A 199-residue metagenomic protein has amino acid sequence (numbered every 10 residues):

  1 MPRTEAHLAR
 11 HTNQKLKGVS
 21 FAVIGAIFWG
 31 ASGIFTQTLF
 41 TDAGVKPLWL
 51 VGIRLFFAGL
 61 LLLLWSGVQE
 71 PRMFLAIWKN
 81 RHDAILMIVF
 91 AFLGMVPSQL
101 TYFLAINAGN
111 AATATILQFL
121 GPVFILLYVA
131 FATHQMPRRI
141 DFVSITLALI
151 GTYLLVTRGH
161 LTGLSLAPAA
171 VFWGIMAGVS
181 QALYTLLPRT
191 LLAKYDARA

Functional and structural regions predicted by a protein language model:
P2-G52, G163-T190, Y195: Glycine-/small-residue-enriched transmembrane alpha-helix faces in small-molecule transporters and effluxers
G18-V23, N80-V89, P137-I150, A170-V171 (+1 more regions): Cytoplasmic-side transmembrane-helix entry/capping segments in multi-pass membrane proteins
A26, L55-G59, F119-V123, I145-A148 (+1 more regions): Residue-level recognition of pore/gate-forming positions within transmembrane alpha-helices of multi-pass
F28, Q69-A112, L154: Specific transmembrane alpha-helical segments of multi-pass solute transporters/efflux pumps, especially DMT/EamA
G30, I34, F56, A91-V96 (+4 more regions): Hydrophobic/small/kink-forming positions within alpha-helical transmembrane segments of polytopic membrane proteins
A43-V45, G109, Q135-P137, Y195-D196: Membrane-helix interface residues
W49-F57, Q99-M136, A177: Specific alpha-helical transmembrane segments that line the substrate/conduction pathway and gating interfaces
L62, Y128, P137-G159: Hydrophobic transmembrane alpha-helices of multi-pass small-molecule transport proteins
